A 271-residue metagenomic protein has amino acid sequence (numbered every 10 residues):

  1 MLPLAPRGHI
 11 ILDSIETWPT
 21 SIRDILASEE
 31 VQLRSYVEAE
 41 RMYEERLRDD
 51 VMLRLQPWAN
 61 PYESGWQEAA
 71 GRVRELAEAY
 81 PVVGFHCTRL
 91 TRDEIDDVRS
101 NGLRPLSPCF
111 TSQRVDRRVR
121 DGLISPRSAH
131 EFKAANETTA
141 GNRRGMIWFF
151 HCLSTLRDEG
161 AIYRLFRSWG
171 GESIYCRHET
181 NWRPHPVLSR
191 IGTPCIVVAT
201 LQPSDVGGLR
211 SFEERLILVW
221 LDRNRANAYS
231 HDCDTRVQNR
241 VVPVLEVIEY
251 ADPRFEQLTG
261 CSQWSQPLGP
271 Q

Functional and structural regions predicted by a protein language model:
M1-Q56, N60-P81, T91-R104, P108-Q113 (+2 more regions): Conserved NAD+-utilizing ADP-ribose enzyme module
V83-C87: Short, hydrophobic/glycine-enriched beta-strand segments
L106-G160: Low-complexity, serine/threonine/proline-enriched polar segments
